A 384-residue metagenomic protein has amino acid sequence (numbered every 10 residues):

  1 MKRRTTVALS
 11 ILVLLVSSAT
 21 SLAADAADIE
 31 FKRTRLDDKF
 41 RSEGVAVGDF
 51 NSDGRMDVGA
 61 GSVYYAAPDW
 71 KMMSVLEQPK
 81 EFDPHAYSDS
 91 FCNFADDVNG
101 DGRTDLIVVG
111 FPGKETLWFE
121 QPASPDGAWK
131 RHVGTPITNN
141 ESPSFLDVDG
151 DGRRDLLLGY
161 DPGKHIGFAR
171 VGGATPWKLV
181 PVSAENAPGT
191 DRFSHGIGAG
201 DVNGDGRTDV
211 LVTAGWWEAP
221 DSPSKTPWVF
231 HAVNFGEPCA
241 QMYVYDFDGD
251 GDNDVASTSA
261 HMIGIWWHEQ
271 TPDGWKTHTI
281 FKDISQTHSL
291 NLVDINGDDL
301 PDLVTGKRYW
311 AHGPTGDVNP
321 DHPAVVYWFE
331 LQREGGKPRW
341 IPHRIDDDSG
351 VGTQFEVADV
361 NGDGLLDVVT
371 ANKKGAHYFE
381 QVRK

Functional and structural regions predicted by a protein language model:
M1-R4: Positively charged n-region of N-terminal signal peptides that target proteins for export
A8-A19: Bacterial N-terminal signal peptides
L22-K384: Beta-propeller-forming repeat regions
